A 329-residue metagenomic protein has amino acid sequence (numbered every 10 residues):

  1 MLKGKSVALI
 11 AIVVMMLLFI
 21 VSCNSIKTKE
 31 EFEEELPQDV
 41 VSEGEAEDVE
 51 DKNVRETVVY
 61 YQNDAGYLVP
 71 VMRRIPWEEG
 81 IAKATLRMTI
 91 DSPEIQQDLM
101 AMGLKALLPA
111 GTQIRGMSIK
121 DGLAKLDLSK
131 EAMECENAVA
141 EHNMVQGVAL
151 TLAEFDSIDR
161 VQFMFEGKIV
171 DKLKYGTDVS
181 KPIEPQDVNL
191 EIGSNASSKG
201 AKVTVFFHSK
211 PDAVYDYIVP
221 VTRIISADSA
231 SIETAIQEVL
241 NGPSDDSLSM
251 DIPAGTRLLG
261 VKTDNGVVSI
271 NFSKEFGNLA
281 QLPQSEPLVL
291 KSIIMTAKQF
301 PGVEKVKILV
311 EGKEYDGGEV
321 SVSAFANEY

Functional and structural regions predicted by a protein language model:
L2-Y329: Bimodal "functional hotspot" detector
